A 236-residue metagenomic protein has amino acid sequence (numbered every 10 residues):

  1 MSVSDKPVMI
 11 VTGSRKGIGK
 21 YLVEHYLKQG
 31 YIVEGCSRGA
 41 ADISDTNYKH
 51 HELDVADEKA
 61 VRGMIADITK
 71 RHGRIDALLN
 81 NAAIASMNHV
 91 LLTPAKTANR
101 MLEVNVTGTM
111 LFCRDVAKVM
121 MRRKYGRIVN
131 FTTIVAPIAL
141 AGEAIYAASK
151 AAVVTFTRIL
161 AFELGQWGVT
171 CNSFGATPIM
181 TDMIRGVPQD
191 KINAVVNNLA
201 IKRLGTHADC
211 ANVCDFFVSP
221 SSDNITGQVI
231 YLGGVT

Functional and structural regions predicted by a protein language model:
R15-K16: Conserved glycine-rich cofactor-binding loop
H89-V90, T97-L102, I184, V195: Substrate-binding pocket helix/loop in short-chain dehydrogenase/reductase
L91, I138-A144, Q166-W167, K202 (+1 more regions): Active-site loop immediately N-terminal to the catalytic Tyr-X3-Lys motif of short-chain dehydrogenase/reductase
C113, S149, T157: Active-site helix of classical SDR
K118, F162-Q166, D223: Alpha-helical segment proximal to the catalytic Tyr-Lys
Y125, R203-L232: C-terminal substrate-recognition "lid" of short-chain dehydrogenase/reductases
T133: Residue(s) in the substrate-gating loop at a strand-loop-helix junction that position the organic substrate next
